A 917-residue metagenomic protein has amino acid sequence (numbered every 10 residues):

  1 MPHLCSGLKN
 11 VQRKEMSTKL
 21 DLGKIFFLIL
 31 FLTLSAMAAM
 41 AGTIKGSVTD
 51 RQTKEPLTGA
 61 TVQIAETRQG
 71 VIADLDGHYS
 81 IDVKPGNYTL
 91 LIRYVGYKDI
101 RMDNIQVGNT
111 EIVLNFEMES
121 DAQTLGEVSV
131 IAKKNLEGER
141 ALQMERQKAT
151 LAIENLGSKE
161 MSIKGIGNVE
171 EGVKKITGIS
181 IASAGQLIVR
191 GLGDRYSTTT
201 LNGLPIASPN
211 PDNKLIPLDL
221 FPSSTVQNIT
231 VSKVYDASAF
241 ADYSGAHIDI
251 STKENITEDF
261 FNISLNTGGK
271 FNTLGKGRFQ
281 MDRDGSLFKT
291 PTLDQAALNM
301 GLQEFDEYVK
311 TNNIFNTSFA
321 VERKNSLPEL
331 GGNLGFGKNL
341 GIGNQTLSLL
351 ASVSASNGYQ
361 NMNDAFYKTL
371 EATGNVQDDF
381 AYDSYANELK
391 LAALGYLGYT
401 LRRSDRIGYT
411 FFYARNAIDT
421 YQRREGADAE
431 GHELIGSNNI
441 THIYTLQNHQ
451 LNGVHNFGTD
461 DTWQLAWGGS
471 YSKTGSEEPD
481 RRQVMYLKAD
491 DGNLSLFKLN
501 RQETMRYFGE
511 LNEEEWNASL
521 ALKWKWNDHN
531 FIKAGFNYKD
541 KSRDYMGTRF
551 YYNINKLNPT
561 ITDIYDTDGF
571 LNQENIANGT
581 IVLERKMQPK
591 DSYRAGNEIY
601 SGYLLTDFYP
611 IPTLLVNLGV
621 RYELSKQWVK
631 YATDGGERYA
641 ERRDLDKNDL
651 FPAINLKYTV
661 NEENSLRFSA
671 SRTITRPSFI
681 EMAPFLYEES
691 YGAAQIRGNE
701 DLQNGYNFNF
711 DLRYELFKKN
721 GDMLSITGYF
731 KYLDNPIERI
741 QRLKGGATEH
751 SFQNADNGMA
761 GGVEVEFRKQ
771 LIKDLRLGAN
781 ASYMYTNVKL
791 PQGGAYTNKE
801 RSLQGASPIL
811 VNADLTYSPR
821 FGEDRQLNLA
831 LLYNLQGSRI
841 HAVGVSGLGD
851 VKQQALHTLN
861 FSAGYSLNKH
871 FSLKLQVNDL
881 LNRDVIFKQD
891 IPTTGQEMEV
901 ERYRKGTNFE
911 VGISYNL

Functional and structural regions predicted by a protein language model:
T43, F315-Q422, Q447-H449, I654: Transmembrane beta-barrel wall of Gram-negative outer-membrane proteins
T49, T61-A65, R93-V95, G108-S162 (+1 more regions): Short, acidic, small-residue-rich periplasmic hinge/interaction motif at the N-terminus of Gram-negative outer-membrane
T67-H78: Short, acidic Ser/Thr/Gly-rich low-complexity loop/linker segments typical of extracellular and cell-surface proteins
Q106, N135-L136, R140-I188, D194 (+2 more regions): Periplasmic N-terminal accessory/gating domains of Gram-negative outer-membrane beta-barrel systems
L204-P205, A417-D419, G475-E477, S495 (+8 more regions): Surface-exposed extracellular loop regions of Gram-negative outer-membrane beta-barrel proteins, predominantly
T504-L511, A521-K523, I654, F668 (+1 more regions): Conserved C-terminal beta-signal and adjacent last beta-strands/turns of outer-membrane beta-barrel proteins
Y507, L511, S519, I561-T562 (+8 more regions): Outer membrane beta-barrel strand-and-loop segments of large Gram-negative receptors, especially TonB-dependent
G728-Y732, S751-A842: Gram-negative outer-membrane beta-barrel transporters
